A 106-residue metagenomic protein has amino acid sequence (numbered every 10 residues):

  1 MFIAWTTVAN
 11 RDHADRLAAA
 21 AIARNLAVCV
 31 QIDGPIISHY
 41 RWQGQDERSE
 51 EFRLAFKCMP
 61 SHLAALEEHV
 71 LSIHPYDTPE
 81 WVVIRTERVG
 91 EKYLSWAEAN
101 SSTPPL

Functional and structural regions predicted by a protein language model:
M1-L106: Positively charged, small/polar-rich N-terminal and surface patches that mediate targeting and assembly and bind
